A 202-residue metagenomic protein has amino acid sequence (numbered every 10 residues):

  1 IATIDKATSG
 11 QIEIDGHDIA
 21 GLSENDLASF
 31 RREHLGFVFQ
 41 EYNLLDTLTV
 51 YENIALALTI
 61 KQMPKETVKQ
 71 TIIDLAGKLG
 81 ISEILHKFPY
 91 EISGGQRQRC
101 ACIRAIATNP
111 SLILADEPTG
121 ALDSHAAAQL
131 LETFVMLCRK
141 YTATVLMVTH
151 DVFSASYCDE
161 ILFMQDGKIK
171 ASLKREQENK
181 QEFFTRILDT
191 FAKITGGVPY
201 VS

Functional and structural regions predicted by a protein language model:
G10-D18: Conserved ABC transporter NBD signature motif
H17-D18, A55, T59, E66-E83: Conserved ABC ATPase "signature" region
R32, K87-Y90, A107-T108: Conserved signature/switch motifs of ABC ATPase nucleotide-binding domains
L48-L56: Short coil-to-helix segment of the ABC ATPase nucleotide-binding domain corresponding to the Q-loop/switch region
I81, L85, A105-I106: ABC ATPase C-loop
F88-I92, Q96-Q98: Conserved ABC ATPase signature
C102, L130: Hydrophobic anchor residue at the start of the ABC signature
I113-D116: Catalytic Walker B motif of ABC-type/P-loop ATPase nucleotide-binding domains
